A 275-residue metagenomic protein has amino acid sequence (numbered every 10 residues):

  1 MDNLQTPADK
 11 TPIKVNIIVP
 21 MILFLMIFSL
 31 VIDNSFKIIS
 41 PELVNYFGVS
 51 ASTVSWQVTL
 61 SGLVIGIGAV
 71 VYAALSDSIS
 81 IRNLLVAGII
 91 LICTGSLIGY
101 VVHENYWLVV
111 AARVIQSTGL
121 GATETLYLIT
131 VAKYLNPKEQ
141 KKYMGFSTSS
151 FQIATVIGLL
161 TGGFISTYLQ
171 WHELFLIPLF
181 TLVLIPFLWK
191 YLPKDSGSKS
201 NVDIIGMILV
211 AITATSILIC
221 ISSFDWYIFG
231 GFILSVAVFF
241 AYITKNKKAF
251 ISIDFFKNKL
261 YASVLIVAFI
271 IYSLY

Functional and structural regions predicted by a protein language model:
M1-P12: Short, Lys/Arg-rich, polar N-terminal cytosolic tail immediately upstream of the first transmembrane signal-anchor
V15-I32, F36-K37, A51, F250-Y275: 12-transmembrane solute porter fold
I27, L63, L97-I98, V114 (+3 more regions): Hydrophobic residues within the alpha-helical transmembrane core of Major Facilitator Superfamily
F28, Q57-L60, V64, L91 (+4 more regions): Small/hydrophobic positions within alpha-helical transmembrane segments of multi-pass membrane transporters
D33, G62-A69, L120, A154-T155 (+1 more regions): Residue-level signal for conserved functional micro-sites within the alpha-helical transmembrane segments of Major
I39-G68, Y106: Extracellular/periplasmic helix-loop-helix junction of adjacent transmembrane segments in MFS-like secondary
A69-S200: Helix-loop-helix hairpins in multi-pass membrane proteins, especially solute transporters
L169-I266: Hydrophobic transmembrane-helix bundles of small-molecule transporters
